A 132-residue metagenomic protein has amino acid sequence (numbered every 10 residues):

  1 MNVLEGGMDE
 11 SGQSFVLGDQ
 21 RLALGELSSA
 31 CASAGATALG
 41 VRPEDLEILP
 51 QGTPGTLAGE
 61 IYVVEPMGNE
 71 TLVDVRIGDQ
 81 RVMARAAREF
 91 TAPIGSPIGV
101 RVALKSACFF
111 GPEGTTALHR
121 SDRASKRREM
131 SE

Functional and structural regions predicted by a protein language model:
M1-E132: Non-catalytic connector elements of ABC transporters
